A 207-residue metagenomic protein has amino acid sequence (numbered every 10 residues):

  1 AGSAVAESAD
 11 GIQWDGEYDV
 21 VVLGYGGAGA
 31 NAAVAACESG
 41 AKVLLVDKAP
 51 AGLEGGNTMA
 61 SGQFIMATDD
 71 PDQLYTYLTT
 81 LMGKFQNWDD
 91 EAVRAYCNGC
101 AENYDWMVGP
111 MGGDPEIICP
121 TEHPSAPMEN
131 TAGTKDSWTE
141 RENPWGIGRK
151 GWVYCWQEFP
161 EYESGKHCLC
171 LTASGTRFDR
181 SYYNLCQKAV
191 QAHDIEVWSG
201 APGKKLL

Functional and structural regions predicted by a protein language model:
A1-A6: N-terminal export signals
I12-A28, L44: Beta1/beta-strand and adjacent pyrophosphate-binding region of the FAD-binding site in flavoprotein oxidoreductases
E17-V20, S39-V43, A192-E196: Loop/turn elements at helix/coil->beta-strand transitions in domains of secreted/extracellular proteins
A28-N31, A51: Conserved Rossmann-like nucleotide-cofactor binding loop
A33, C37: Gly/Ala-rich phosphate-binding loop of Rossmann-like dinucleotide-binding domains, activating on the conserved
E38-T58: Glycine-rich FAD pyrophosphate-binding loop
G62-C97: Glycine-rich active-site loop/strand segments that organize a redox cofactor
N98-L207: Conserved redox-cofactor binding core of oxidoreductases
